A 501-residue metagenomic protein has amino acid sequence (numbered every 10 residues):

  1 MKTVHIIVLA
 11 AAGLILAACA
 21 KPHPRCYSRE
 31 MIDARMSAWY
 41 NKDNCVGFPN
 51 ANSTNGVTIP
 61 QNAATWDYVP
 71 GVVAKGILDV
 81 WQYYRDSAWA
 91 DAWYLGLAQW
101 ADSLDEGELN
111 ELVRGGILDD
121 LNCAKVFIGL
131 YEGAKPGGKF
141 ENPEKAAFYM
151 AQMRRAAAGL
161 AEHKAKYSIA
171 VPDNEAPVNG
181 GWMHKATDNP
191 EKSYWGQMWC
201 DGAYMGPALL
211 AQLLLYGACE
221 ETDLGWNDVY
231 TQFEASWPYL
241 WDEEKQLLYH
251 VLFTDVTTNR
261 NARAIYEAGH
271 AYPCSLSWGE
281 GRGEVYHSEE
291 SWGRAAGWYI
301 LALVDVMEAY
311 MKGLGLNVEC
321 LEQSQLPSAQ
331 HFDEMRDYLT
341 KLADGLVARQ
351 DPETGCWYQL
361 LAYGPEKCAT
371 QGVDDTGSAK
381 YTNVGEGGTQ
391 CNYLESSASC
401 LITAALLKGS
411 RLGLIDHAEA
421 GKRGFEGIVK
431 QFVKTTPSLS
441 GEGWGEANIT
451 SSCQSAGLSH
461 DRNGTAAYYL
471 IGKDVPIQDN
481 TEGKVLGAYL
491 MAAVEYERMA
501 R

Functional and structural regions predicted by a protein language model:
K2-L9: Sec-dependent signal peptide recognition, specifically the positively charged N-region followed immediately by
A10-A12, P24-G71, D79, Y83-V126 (+7 more regions): CBM-like carbohydrate-recognition segments
L16-A18: C-terminal motif of bacterial Sec signal peptides marking the signal peptidase cleavage site
V73-G76, D119, C123-V126, G202 (+2 more regions): The tetratricopeptide repeat
E144-A147, Q197-A203, P207-H270, V285-G315 (+6 more regions): Extended ligand-binding clefts on enzyme/binding-domain cores
M183-D201: Catalytic-site signature segments of enzymes, centered on catalytic residues
W278-E280, G441-E442: Glycine-biased, low-complexity coil/linker segments
